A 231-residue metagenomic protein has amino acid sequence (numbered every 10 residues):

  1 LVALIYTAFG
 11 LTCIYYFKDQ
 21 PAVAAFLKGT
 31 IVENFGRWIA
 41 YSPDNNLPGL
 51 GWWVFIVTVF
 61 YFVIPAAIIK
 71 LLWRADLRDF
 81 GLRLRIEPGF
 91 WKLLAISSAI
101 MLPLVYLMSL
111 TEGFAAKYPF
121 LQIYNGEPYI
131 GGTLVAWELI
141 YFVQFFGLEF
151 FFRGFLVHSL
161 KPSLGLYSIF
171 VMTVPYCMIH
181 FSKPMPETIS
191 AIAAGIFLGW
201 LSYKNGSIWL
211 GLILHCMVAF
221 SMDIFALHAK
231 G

Functional and structural regions predicted by a protein language model:
L1-L4, L47-L50, G165: Membrane-interface helix-boundary signature
L1-R37: N-terminal entry module detector
L1-T12, L93-M101, V171: Alpha-helical transmembrane segments
T7, L11, F62-A66, M101-V105 (+1 more regions): Alpha-helical transmembrane segments
I14-K18, A67-R78, L201-K204: Structural signal for the C-terminal ends of transmembrane alpha-helices and the immediately following loop
A22-F55, L71-Q144, G231: Juxtamembrane helix-loop-helix connectors linking adjacent transmembrane helices in multi-pass membrane enzymes
F55-D76, V143-P162: Transmembrane alpha-helical segments in integral membrane proteins
I100-G231: Transmembrane helix-loop-helix hairpins at the membrane interface of multi-pass integral membrane proteins
